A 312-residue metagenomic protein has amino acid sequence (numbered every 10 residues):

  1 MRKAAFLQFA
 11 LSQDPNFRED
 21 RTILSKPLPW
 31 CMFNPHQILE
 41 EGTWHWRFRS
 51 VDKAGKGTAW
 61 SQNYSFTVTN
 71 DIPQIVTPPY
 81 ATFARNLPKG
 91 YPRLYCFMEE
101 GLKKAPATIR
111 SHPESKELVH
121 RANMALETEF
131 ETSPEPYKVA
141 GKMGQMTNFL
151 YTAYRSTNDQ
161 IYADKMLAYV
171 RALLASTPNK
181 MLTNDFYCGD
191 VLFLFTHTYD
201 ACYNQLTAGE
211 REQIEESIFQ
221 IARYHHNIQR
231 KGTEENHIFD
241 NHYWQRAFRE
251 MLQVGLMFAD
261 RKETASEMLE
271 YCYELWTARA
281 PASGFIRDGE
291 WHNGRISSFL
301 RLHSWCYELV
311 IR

Functional and structural regions predicted by a protein language model:
M1-R21: Solvent-exposed loop/turn segments flanking beta-strands in beta-repeat/beta-sandwich domains
I23-P29: Short beta-strand segments within Ig-like beta-sandwich modules, predominantly Fibronectin type-III
C31-N34, Y64: Short strand-edge motifs at loop-to-beta-strand transitions and within beta-strands of extracellular beta-rich domains
H36-T43: Surface-exposed, short loops/turns at beta-strand junctions within beta-sandwich domains
V51-I72: Extracellular fibronectin type III
T67-L94: Low-complexity, Pro/Ser/Thr- and charge-rich linker/hinge segments at domain boundaries
L94-Y95, K116-N123, E127-R312: Aromatic-lined, polymer-binding surfaces characteristic of secreted/periplasmic polysaccharide-degrading enzymes
